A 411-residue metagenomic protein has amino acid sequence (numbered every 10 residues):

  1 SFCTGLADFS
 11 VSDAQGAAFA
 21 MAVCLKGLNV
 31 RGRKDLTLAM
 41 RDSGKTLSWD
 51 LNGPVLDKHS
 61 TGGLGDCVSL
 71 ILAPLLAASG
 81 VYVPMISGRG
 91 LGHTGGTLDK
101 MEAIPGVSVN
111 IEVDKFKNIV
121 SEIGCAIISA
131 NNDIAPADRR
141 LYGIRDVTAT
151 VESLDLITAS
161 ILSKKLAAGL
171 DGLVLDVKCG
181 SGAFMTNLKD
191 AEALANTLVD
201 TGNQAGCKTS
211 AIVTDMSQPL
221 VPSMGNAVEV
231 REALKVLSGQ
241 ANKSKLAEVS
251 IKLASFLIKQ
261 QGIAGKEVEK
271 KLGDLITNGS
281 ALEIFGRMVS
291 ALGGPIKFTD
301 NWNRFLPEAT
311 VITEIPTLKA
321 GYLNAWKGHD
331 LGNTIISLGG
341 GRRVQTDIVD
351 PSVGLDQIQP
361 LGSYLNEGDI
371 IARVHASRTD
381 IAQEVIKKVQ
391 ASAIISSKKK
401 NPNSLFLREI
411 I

Functional and structural regions predicted by a protein language model:
S1-G65, I284-P295, F406, I411: Acidic, glycine/proline-rich low-complexity segments that act as flexible tails and inter-domain linkers
L25-K26, L70-V83, K164-G169, Q204-A205 (+1 more regions): Alpha-helix C-terminal capping segments
L47, T150-S153, I157, A167 (+1 more regions): Well-ordered secondary-structure scaffolds
P54-A77, V81-H93: Glycine/serine-rich anion-binding loops at beta->alpha junctions that coordinate negatively charged ligand groups
S69, S87, T94-D99, N131 (+3 more regions): Short acidic, glycine/serine/threonine-rich loops at helix termini
I86, V120, I128-N131, I161 (+2 more regions): Short beta-strand segments
K100-A126, N196-G202, G206: A glycine-rich helix N-cap at a beta->alpha junction
S121-A168: Phosphate/diphosphate-binding glycine-rich loops and adjacent basic-rich segments that engage nucleotide
